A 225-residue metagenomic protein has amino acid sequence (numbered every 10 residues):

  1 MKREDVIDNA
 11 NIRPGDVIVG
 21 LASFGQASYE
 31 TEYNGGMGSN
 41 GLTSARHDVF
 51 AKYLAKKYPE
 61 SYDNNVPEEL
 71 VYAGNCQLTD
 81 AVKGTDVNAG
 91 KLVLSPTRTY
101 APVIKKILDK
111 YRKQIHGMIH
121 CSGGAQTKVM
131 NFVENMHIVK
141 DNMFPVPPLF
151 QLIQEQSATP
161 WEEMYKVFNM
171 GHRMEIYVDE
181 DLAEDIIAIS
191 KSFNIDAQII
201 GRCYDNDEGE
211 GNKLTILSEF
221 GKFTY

Functional and structural regions predicted by a protein language model:
M1-Y225: Helix-biased detector of long, well-ordered alpha-helical tracts
